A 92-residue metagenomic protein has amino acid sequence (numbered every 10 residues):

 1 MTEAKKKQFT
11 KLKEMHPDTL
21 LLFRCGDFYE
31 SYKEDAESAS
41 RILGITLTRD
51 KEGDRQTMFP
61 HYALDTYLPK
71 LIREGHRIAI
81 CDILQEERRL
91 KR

Functional and structural regions predicted by a protein language model:
M1-R92: Basic, polar low-complexity surface loops/patches
